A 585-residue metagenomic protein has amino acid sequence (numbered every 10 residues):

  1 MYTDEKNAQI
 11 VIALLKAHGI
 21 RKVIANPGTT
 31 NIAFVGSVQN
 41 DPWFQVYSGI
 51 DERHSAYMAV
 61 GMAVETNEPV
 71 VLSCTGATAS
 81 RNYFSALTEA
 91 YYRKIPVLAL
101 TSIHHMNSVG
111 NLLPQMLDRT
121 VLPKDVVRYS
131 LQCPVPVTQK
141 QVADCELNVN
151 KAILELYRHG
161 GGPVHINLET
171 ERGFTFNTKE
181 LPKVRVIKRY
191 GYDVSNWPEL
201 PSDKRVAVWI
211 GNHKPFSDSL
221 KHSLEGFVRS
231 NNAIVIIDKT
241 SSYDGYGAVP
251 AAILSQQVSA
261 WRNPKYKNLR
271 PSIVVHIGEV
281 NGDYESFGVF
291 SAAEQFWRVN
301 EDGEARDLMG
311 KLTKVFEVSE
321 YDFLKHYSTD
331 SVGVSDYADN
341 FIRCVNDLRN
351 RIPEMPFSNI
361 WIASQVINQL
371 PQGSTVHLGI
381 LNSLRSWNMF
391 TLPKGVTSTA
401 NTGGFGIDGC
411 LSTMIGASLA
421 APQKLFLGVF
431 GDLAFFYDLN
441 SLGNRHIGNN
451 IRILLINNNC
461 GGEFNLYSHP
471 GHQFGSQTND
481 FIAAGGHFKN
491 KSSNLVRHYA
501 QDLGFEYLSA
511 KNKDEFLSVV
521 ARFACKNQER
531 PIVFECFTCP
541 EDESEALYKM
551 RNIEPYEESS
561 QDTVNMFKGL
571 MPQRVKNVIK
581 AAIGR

Functional and structural regions predicted by a protein language model:
M1-Y2, F290-N382, Y499, G504-F505 (+3 more regions): Phosphate/pyrophosphate-binding active-site segments
Y2-S73, T78-T88: N-terminal cofactor/phosphate-binding cores enriched in small/glycine residues, especially glycine-rich loops such as
A8-V11, K16-G19, N26-T30, F34-Q39 (+3 more regions): Active-site diphosphate/adenylate-binding microenvironment
K22, E65-C74, S80-N82, A90-K94 (+4 more regions): Structural signature of the thiamine diphosphate
S37-Q39, M58-P69, F84-A99, Q369 (+2 more regions): Alpha-helix C-terminal capping segments
N40, L100, N107-T120, K124 (+1 more regions): Thiamine diphosphate
N82, I210-W297, A305, P393-Q423 (+3 more regions): Glycine-rich, anion-gripping cofactor-binding loops and their flanking helix/strand elements in enzyme active sites
T101-V149, I237-C344, R445-I447, N459 (+1 more regions): Glycine-rich, acidic loop regions that bind phosphate or pyrophosphate groups
